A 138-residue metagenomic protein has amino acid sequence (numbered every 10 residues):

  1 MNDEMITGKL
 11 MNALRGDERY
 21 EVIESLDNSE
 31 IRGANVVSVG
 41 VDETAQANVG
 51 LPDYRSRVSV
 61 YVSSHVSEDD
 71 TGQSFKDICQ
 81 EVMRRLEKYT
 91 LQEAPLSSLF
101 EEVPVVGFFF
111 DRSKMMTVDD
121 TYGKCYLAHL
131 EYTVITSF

Functional and structural regions predicted by a protein language model:
M1-S25, S29, D42-F138: Charged, amphipathic alpha-helical segments and their flanking helix caps
G33-D42: Charged, often glycine-rich, active-site loop that binds/positions anionic groups
